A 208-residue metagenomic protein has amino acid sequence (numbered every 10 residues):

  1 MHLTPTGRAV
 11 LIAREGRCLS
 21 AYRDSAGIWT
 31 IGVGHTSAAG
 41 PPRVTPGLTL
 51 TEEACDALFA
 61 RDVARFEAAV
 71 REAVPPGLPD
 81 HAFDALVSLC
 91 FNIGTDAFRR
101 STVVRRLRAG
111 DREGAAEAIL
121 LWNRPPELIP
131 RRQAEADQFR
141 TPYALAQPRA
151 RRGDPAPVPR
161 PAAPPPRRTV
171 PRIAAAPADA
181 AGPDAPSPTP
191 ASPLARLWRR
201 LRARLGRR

Functional and structural regions predicted by a protein language model:
M1-H2, T6-A9, R14-S20, A26 (+3 more regions): Long, amphipathic alpha-helical surface segments
T4-T6, G40, S88-C90: Short secondary-structure boundary micro-motifs
G16, G32-G34, G47, G94: Glycine-centered flexibility motif
C18, A38-G40, A85: A broad, structure-centric signal for solvent-exposed, well-ordered loop/edge residues that line or flank functional
Y22-S25, P79-H81: Extracellular/periplasmic catalytic domains that process cell-envelope and extracellular macromolecules
R23-T45: Substrate-binding/active-site groove segments that recognize and process beta-1,4-linked N-acetyl-hexosamine
R43-P75, D80-R100, V104, R112-E113: Alpha-helical segment that forms one wall of the substrate-binding/catalytic cleft in peptidoglycan-active domains
